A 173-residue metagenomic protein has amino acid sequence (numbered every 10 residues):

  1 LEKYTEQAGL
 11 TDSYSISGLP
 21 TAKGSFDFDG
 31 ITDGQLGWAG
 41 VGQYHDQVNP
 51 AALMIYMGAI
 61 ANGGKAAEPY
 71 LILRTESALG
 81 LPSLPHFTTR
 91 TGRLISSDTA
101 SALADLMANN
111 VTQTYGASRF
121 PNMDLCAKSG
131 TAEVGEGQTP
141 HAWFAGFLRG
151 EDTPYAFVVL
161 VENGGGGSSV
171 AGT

Functional and structural regions predicted by a protein language model:
L1-E162: Beta-lactam-recognizing serine transpeptidase/beta-lactamase-like catalytic domain environment
E6, G172-T173: Residues within alpha-helical segments
L53, G167-G172: Short, charged, low-complexity patches
